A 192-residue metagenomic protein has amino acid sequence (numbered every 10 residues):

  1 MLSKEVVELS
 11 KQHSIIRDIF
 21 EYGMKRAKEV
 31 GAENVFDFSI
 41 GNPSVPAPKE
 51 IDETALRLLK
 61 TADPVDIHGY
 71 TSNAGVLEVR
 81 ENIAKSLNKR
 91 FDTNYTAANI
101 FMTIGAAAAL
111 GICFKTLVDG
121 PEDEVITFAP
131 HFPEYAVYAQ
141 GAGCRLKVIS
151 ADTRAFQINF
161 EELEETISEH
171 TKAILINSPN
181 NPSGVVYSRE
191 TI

Functional and structural regions predicted by a protein language model:
L2, L9-G105: N-terminal small-domain helix-loop-helix segment of the aminotransferase-like
V65-I192: Conserved core of the PLP fold type I
